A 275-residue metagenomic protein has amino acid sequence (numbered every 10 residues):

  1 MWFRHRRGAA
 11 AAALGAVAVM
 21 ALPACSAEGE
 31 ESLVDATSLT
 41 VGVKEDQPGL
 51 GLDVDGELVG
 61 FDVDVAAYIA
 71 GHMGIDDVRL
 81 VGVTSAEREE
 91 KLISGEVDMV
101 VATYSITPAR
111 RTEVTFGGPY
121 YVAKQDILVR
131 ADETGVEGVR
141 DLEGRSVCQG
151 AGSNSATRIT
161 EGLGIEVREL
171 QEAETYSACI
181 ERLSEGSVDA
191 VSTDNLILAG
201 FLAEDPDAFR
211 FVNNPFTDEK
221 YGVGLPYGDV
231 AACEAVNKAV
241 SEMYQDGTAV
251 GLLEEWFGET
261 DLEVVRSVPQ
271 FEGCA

Functional and structural regions predicted by a protein language model:
V19-A24: C-terminal motif of bacterial Sec signal peptides marking the signal peptidase cleavage site
S26, V63-H72, E133, R140 (+2 more regions): Extended ligand-binding regions for polar small-molecule ligands
A27-G29, D76-R79, N154-Q171, R210-F211 (+1 more regions): Ligand-binding clefts/hinges and TM-proximal coupling segments of bilobed small-molecule sensing domains
E31-A102: Extracytoplasmic small-molecule ligand-binding "clamshell" domains of the periplasmic binding protein/Venus flytrap
T40-P48, L58-I75, S105, K124-A178 (+3 more regions): Bilobed "Venus flytrap"/periplasmic-binding protein-like clamshell domains and structurally analogous long
K44-E45, Y121-V129, A199, A203-V240 (+1 more regions): Periplasmic-binding protein-like
A67, V78-D141: Acidic, polar ligand-binding/catalytic clefts
E90, T103-T112, T160-E161, S184-E185 (+1 more regions): A ligand-binding cleft/hinge motif common to bilobed small-molecule-binding domains
